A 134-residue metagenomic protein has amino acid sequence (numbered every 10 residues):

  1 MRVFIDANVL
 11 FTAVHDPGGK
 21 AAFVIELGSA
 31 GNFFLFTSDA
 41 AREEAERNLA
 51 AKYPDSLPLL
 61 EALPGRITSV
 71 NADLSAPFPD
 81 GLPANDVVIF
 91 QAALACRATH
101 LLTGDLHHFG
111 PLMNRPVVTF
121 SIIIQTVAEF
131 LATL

Functional and structural regions predicted by a protein language model:
R2, N8-V9: Membrane topogenic/interface segments and analogous intrinsically disordered interaction regions
F4-I5, H15-L49: PIN/NYN-family metal-dependent endoribonuclease catalytic core
L10-F11, R42, F109, F130: A generic structural signal for short hydrophobic patches within well-formed alpha-helices
D39, G104-L106: Short secondary-structure boundary segments
L59-D80: Acidic catalytic patch
P79, V87, H107-L134: Acidic, PIN/NYN-like endoribonuclease modules and their adjacent C-terminal/linker elements
P83-L101: Acidic, metal-associated active-site segment
